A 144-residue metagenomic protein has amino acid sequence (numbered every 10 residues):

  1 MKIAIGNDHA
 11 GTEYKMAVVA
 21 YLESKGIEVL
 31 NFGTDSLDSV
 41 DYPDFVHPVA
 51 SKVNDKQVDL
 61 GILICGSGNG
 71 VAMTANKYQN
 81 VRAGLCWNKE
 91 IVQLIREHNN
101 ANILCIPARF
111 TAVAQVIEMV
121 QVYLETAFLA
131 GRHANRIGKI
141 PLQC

Functional and structural regions predicted by a protein language model:
A4-G6, A10, K89-C144: C-terminal binding/interaction regions
A4-S24: Glycine-rich phosphate/diphosphate-binding loop of Rossmann-like nucleotide-binding domains
E28-S39: A short beta-strand-loop structural module common to alpha/beta enzyme folds
D38-H47: Structural motif
H47, S51, M73, Q93-R96 (+1 more regions): Alpha-helical segments flanking ligand/cofactor-binding loops in enzyme cores
P48-L85: Helix-adjacent hinge/juxtasegments
